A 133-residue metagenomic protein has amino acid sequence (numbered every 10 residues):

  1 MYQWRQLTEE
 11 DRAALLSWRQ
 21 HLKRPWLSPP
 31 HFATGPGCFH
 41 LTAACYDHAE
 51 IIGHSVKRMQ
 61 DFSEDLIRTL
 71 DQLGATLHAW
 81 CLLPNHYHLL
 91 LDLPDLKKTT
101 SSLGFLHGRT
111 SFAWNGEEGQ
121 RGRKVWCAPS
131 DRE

Functional and structural regions predicted by a protein language model:
M1-E133: Short catalytic/metal-binding and nucleic-acid-binding patches
